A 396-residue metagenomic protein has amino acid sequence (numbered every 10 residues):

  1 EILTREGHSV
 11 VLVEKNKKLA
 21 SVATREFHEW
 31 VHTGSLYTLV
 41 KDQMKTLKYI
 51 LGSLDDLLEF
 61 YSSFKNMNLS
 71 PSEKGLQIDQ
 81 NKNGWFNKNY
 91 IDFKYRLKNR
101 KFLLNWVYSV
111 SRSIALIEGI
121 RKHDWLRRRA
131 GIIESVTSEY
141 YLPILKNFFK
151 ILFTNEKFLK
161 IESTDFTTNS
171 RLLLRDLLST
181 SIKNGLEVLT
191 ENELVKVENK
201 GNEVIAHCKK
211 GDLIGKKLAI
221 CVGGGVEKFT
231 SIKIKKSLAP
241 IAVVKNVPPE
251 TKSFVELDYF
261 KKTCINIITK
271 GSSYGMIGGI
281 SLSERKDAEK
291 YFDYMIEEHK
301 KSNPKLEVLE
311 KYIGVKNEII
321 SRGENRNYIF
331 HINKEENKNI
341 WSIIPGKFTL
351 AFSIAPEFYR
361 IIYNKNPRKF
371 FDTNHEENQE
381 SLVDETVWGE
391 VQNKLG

Functional and structural regions predicted by a protein language model:
E1-I2, E29-V31, M67, K217-N339 (+1 more regions): Active-site substrate-recognition segment that forms the wall of the catalytic cavity or substrate channel
T4-E26: Glycine-rich FAD pyrophosphate-binding loop
E29-N147: Dinucleotide-binding Rossmann-like beta1-alpha1 core, especially the glycine-rich loop that anchors the ADP
P71-L97, E139-N184, I280-L282, N337-P345: Helix-loop-beta segment of a Rossmann-like dinucleotide-binding subdomain
W106-I120, Y291-S302, A355-I362: Short amphipathic C-terminal alpha-helix that caps PH/PH-like domains
K157-K217, C221-V222, F352-I361: Helical element adjacent to the flavin cofactor pocket in flavoenzyme catalytic cores
K305-G396: C-terminal catalytic lobe of FAD-dependent flavoproteins
